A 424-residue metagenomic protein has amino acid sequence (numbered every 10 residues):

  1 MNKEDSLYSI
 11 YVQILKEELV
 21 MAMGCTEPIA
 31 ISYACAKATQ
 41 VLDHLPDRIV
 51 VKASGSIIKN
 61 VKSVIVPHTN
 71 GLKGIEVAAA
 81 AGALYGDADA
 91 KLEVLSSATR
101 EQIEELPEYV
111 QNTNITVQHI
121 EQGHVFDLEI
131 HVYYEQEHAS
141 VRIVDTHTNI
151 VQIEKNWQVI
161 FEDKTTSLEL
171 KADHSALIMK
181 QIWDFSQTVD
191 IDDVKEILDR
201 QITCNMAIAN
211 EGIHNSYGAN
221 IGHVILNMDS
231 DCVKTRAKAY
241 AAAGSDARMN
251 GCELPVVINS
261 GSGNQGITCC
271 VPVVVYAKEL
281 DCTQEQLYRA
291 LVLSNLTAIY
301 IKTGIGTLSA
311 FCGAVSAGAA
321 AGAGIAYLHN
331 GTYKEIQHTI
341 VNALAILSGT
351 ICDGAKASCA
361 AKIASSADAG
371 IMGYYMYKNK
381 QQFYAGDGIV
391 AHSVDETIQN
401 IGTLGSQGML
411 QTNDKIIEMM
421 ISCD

Functional and structural regions predicted by a protein language model:
M1-V12, L45-I58, C232-G251, T283-I301 (+1 more regions): Acidic-glycine-rich active-site phosphate/pyrophosphate-binding loop
N2, V110-G251, I417-D424: Signature of multi-pass transmembrane helix bundles
N2-K3, A22-T26, A53-N60, V64-P67 (+6 more regions): A structural signal for small-residue-enriched, beta-sheet-centric alpha/beta enzyme cores and oligomeric scaffold folds
Y11-M21, I57-I65, A247-I258, A298-T307 (+1 more regions): Glycine/charged-rich beta-loop-alpha catalytic/anionic-binding loops adjacent to active sites
M21-K37, L254-V271, C312-S316: Conserved phosphate/anionic-ligand binding catalytic regions in large, soluble enzymes, centered on
I29-V132: Early transmembrane hairpin of solute transport permeases
A38-V41, P67, Y276-R289, I299-S365 (+1 more regions): Hydrophobic alpha-helical bundle architecture
L45-I49, A90-L95, V117-Q118, D192-L198 (+8 more regions): Flexible, glycine/charged-enriched surface loops at secondary-structure junctions
